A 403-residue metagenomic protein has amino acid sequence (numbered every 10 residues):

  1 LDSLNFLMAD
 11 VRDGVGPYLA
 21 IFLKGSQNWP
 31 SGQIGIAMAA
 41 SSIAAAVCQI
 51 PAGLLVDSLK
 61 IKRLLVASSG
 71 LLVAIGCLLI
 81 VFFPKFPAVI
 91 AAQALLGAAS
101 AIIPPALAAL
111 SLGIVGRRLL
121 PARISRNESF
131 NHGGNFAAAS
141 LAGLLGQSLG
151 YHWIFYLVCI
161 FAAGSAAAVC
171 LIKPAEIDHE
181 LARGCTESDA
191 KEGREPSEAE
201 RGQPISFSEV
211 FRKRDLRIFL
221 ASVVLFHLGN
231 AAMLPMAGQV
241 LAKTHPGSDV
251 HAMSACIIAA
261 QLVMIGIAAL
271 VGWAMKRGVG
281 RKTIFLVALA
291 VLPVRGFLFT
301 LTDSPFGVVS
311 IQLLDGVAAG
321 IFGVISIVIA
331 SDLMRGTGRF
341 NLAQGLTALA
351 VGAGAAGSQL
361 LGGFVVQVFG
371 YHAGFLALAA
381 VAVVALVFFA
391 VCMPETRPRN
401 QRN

Functional and structural regions predicted by a protein language model:
L1-S42, R217-S222, H227-A242: Helix-loop boundary and gating motifs at the non-cytosolic
I36-L54, I258-L270: Central cavity-lining transmembrane alpha-helices of secondary-active solute carriers, predominantly the Major
C48-I61, G146, I267-G280, V366: Helix-to-loop junctions at the C-terminal end of transmembrane segments in multipass secondary transporters
L64-L78, T283-F297: Structural signature of the two symmetry-related core transmembrane helices
V81-A92, T300-I311: Helix-loop junctions at membrane interfaces in 12-TM secondary transporters
A94-G133: Cytoplasmic helix-loop-helix junction between adjacent transmembrane helices in 12-TM secondary transporters
I154-C170, F375-A390: Symmetry-related core transmembrane helices of the 12-TM Major Facilitator Superfamily/SLC fold
E176-F219: Juxtamembrane intracellular "pre-TM" segments in multi-pass secondary transporters
